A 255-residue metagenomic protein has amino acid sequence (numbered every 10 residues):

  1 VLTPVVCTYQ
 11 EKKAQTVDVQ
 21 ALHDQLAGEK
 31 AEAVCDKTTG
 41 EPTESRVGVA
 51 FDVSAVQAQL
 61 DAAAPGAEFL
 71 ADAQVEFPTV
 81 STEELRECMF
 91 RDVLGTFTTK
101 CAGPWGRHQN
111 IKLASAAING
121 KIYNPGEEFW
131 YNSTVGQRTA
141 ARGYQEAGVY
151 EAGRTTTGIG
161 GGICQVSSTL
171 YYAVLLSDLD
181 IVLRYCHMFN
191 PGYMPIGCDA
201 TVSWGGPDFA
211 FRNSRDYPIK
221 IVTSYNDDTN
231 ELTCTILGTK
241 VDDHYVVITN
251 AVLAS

Functional and structural regions predicted by a protein language model:
T3-S255: Well-ordered beta-sheet/strand-loop patches within structured domains
